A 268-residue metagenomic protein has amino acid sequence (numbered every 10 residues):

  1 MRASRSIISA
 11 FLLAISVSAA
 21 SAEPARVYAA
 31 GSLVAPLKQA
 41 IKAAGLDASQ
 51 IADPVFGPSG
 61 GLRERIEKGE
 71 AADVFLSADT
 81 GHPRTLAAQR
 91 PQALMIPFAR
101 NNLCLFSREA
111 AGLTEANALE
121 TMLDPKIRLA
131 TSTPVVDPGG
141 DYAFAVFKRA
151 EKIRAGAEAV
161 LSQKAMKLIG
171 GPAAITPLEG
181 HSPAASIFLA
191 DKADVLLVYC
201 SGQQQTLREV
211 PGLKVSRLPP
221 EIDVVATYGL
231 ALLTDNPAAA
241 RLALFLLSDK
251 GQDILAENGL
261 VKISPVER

Functional and structural regions predicted by a protein language model:
M1-R5: Positively charged n-region of N-terminal signal peptides that target proteins for export
S6-S18: Bacterial N-terminal signal peptides
E23-A48, A52-E70, S77-T80, R84-A88 (+2 more regions): Exported/periplasmic ABC-transporter solute-binding proteins
R90-I96: Central helical "cap/lid" subdomain
